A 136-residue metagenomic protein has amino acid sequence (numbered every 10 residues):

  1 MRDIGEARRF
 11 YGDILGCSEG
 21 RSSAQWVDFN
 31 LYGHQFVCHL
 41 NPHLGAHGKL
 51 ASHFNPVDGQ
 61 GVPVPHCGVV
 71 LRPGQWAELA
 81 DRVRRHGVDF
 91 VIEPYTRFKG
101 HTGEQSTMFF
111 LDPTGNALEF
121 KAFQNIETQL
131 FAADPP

Functional and structural regions predicted by a protein language model:
M1-I4, G100-T102: Conserved beta-strand-loop-alpha-helix junction that forms the acyl-donor binding cleft
D3, D112-G115: Conserved phosphate-binding and hydrolysis motifs of nucleotide-dependent enzymes
A7-G12, V83, G115: Conserved active-site tyrosine of GNAT-family acetyltransferases
S18-L111, F123-P136: Vicinal oxygen chelate
A117-F120: Short glycine-/small-residue motifs
